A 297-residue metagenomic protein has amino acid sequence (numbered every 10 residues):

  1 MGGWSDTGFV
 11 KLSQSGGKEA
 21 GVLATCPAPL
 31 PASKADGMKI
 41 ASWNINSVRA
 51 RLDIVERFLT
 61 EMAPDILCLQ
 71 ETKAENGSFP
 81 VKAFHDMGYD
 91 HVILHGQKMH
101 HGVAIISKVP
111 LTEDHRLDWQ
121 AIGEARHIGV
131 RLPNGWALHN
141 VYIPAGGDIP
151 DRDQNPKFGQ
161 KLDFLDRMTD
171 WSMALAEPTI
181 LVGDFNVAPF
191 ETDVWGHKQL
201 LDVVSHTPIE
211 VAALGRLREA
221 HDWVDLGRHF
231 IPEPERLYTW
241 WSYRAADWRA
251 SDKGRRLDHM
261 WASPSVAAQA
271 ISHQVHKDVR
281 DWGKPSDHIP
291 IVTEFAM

Functional and structural regions predicted by a protein language model:
W4-T7, K11-M87, I93, H100-V103 (+1 more regions): N-terminal, active-site-proximal structural segment of metallo-dependent hydrolase catalytic domains
I40-N44, L59-G77, L138, M168-E191 (+4 more regions): Active-site beta-strand/loop signature of hydrolases that rely on acidic residues for catalysis
T72-E75, F79-P150: Structured beta-strand-rich core segments of catalytic domains in phosphoester-bond hydrolases
N76-S78, G102, G146-P150, A188-K198 (+2 more regions): Short catalytic/ligand-binding loop motif for oxyanion handling, primarily in non-cytosolic enzymes, centered on
M87-G88, F164-A262: Metal-dependent phosphoesterases centered on the DNase I-like endonuclease/exonuclease/phosphatase
M99-E113, P234, A245-Q269, F295: Conserved beta strand-loop-helix elements of the APE1-like EEP
I143-M168, K198-V203: Surface-exposed cleft-lining segments at the edges of enzyme active sites
Q274-M297: Surface polyanion/phosphate-binding segment centered on an Asp-His-Pro turn
